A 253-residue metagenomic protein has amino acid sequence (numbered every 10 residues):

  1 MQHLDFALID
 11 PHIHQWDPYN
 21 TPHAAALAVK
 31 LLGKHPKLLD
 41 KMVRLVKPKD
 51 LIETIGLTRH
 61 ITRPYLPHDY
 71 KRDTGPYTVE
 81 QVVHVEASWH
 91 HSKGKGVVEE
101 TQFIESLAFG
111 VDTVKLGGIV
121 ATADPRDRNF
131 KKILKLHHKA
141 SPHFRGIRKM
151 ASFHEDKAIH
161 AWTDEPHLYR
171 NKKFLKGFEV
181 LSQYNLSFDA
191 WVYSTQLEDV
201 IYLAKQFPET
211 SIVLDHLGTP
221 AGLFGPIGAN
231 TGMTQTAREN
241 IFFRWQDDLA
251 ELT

Functional and structural regions predicted by a protein language model:
M1-E105, F109-G110: An N-terminally biased module of ancient metal coordination in phosphate/nucleic-acid-related enzymes
I9-I13, Q81-V85, G117-A121, R145-K149 (+2 more regions): Hydrophobic faces of well-ordered beta-strands that scaffold small-molecule active sites in alpha/beta enzyme cores
Q15, A151-K157, T219-L223: Conserved radical SAM core fold
Y19, A24, L31-G33, D164-T253: Catalytic pocket-lining loop regions of alpha/beta-barrel enzymes, especially the amidohydrolase/enolase/GH5 lineages
I55-L57, W89, G117-D124, D164-P166 (+2 more regions): The substrate-binding groove and active-site-proximal loops of carbohydrate-active enzymes, especially glycoside
H60-R63, H90-V97, A123-K131, W191-E198 (+2 more regions): Acidic-and-aromatic substrate-binding clefts and catalytic sites of carbohydrate-active enzymes
Y70-T78, V82, E100-V114, I133-I147 (+4 more regions): Acidic (Asp/Glu)-rich catalytic clusters
S88-S92, K149-Y169: Glycine-rich phosphate-binding "P-loop"
